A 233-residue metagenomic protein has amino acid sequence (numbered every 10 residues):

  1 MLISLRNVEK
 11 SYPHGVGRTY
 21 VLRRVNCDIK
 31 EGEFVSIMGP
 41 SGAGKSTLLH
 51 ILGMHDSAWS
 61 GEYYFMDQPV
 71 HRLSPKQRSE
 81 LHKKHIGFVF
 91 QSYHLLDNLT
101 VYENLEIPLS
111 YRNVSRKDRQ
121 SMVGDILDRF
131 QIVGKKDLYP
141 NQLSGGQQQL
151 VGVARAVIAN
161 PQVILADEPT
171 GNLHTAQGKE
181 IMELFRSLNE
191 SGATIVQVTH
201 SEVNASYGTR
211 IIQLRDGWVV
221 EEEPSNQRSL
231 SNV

Functional and structural regions predicted by a protein language model:
M1-S11, E221-V233: ABC-family P-loop ATPase nucleotide-binding domain
L2-R210: ABC family nucleotide-binding domain
I211-E223: H-loop (His-switch) and adjacent beta-strand-loop-beta switch element of ABC-type ATPase nucleotide-binding domains
